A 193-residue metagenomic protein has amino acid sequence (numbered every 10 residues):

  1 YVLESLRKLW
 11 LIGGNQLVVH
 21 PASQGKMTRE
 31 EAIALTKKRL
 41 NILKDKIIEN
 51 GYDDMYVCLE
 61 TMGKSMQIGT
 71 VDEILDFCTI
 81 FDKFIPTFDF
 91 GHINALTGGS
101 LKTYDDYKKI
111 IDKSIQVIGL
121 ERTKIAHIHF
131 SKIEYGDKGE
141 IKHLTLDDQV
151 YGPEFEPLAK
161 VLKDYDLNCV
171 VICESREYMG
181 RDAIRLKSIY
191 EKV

Functional and structural regions predicted by a protein language model:
Y1-E4, R29-I42, V71-T79, G139-A159 (+1 more regions): Short, electropositive alpha-helical surface patch
Y1-F88: Active-site acidic/histidine proton-transfer and metal-coordination neighborhood in alpha/beta enzyme cores
N15, D147-V150, I172, R176: Charge-rich, low-complexity N-terminal segments
V18, T87, H129, V171-I172: Conserved beta-strand positions in the central sheet of alpha/beta enzyme cores
A22-Q24, E60-K64, G91-L96, I128-Y135 (+1 more regions): Active-site beta-loop-alpha junctions enriched in small/polar residues
M55-V57, D164-V170: Short, surface-exposed connector motifs at secondary-structure boundaries
V71, A95-L167: Gly/Pro-rich active-site loop or hairpin
F84, D166-L167, Y190-V193: Structural alpha-beta junctions
